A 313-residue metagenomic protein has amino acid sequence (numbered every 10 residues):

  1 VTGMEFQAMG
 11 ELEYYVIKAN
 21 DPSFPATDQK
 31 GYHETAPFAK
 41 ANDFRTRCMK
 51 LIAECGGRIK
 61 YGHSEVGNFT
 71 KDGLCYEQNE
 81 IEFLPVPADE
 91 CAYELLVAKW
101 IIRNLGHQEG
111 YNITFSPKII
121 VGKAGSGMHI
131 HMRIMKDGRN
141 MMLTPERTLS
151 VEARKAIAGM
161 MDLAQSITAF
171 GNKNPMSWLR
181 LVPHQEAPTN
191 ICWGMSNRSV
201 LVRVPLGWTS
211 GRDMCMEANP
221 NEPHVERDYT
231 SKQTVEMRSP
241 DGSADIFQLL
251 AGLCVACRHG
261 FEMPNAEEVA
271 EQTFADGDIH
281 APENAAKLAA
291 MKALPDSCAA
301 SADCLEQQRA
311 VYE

Functional and structural regions predicted by a protein language model:
V1-E313: Glycine-rich, acidic/polar active-site loops that bind/position phosphate-bearing ligands
